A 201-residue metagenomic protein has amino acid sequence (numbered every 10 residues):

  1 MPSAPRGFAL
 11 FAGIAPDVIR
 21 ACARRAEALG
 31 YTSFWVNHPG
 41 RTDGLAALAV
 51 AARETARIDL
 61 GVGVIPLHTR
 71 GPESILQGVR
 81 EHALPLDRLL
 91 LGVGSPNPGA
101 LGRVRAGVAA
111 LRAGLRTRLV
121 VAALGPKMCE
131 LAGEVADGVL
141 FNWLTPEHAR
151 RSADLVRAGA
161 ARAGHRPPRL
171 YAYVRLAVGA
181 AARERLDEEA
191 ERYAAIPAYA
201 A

Functional and structural regions predicted by a protein language model:
M1-A201: Active-site-adjacent structural elements that line small-molecule/cofactor binding pockets in enzymes
